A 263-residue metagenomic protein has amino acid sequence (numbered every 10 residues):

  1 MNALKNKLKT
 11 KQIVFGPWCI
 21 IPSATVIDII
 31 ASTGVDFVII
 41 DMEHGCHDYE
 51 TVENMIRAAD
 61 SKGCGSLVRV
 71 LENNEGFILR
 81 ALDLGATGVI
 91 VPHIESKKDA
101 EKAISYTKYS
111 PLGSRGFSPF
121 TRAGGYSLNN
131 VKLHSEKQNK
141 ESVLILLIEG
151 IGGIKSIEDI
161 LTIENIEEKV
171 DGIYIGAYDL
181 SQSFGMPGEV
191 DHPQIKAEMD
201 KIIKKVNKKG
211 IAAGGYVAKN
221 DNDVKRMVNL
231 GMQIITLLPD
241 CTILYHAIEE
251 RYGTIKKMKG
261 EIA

Functional and structural regions predicted by a protein language model:
M1-S66, V70-N73, S105, N165-D171 (+1 more regions): Conserved N-terminal beta1-alpha1 strand-loop-helix module at the mouth
M1-W18, L128-K140, D200-I202, N207-K208 (+1 more regions): N-terminal amphipathic alpha-helix/helix-capping segment at the start of soluble metabolic enzymes
I13-W18, V38-I40, S66-V70, V89-V91 (+4 more regions): Hydrophobic faces of well-ordered beta-strands that scaffold small-molecule active sites in alpha/beta enzyme cores
P17, I30, D41, V89 (+4 more regions): Conserved, mostly hydrophobic/aromatic
C19-S32, E72-R80, G152-I166, A218-K225: Short, acidic/polar
S23-V26, D60-G88, H93-A100: Active-site beta->alpha loop and helix N-cap motifs at the rims of alpha/beta catalytic domains
M55, A59, K97-G113, C241-A263: C-terminal helical cap(s) of enzyme catalytic domains, especially alpha/beta-barrels
G76, G88-E168, A177-Q182, K259: Conserved anion-binding
